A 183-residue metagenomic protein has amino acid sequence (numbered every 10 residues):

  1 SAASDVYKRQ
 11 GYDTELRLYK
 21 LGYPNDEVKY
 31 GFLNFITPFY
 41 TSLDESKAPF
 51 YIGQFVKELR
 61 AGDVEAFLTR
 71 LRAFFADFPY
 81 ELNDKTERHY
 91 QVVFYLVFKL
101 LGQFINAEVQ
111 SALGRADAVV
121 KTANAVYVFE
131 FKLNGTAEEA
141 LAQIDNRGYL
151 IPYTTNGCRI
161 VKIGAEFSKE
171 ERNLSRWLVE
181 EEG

Functional and structural regions predicted by a protein language model:
A2-Y7: Short, small-residue-biased leader/transition segments that mark boundaries at the very start of proteins
G11-D13, I105-K121, E130: Long, charged, glycine-rich C-terminal linkers/tails
Y12-R17, G22: Extended, charge-enriched "interface" segments that sit outside catalytic cores
G22-G53: Short, amphipathic alpha-helical interaction segments positioned at domain boundaries
A73-N106: Acidic-basic catalytic patches of nuclease active cores, encompassing PD-(D/E)XK and other metal-cofactor nuclease
F94, A116-L133, R147: Conserved catalytic cores of phosphodiester-cleaving nucleases, focusing on short active-site segments
L133-L150: Mg2+/Mn2+-dependent nuclease catalytic core
P152, C158-G183: Domain-level recognition of nuclease-like catalytic cores that cleave nucleotide substrates
